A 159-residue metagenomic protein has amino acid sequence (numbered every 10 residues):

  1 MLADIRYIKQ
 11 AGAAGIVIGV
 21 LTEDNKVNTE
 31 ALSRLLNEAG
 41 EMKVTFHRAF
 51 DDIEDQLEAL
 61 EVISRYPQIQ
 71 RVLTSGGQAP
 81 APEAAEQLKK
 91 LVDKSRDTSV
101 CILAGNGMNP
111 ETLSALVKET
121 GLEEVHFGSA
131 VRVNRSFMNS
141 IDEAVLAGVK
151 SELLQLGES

Functional and structural regions predicted by a protein language model:
M1, I5, N28, L32 (+5 more regions): Aromatic/hydrophobic pocket-lining residues that form the small-molecule binding cavity in soluble enzyme cores
M1-E30: Glycine/small-residue-rich loop that forms an oxyanion/phosphate-binding "nest" at active or ligand-binding sites
M1-I5, D51-P67, L88-D93, D97-T98 (+1 more regions): Catalytic cores of alpha/beta
G12, E38-M42, P67-Q68, K94-V100 (+2 more regions): Short helix-capping segments at alpha-helix termini
I16-I18, V44-R48, Q70-T74, V100-N106 (+1 more regions): Hydrophobic faces of well-ordered beta-strands that scaffold small-molecule active sites in alpha/beta enzyme cores
V20-V27, F50-E54, G76-E83, R132-N139: Short, small-residue-enriched loops and turns at beta-alpha junctions that line or gate enzyme active sites
E41-P82: Histidine/lysine/aspartate-rich catalytic loop segments that bind and position anionic ligands
A85-S95, K118, F127, R132-S159: C-terminal helical cap(s) of enzyme catalytic domains, especially alpha/beta-barrels
